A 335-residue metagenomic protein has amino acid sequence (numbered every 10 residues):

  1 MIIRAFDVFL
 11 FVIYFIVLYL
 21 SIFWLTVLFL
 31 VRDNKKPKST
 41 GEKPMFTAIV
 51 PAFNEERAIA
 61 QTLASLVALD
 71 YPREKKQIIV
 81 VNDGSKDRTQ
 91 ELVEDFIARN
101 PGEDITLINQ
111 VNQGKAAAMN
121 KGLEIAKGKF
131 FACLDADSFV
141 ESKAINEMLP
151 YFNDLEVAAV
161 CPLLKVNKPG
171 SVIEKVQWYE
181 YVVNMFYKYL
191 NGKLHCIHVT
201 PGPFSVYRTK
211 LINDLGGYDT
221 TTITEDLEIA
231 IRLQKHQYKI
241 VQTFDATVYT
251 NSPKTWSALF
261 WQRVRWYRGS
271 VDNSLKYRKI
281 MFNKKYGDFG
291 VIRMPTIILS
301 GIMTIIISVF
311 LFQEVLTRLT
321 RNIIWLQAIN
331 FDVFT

Functional and structural regions predicted by a protein language model:
M1-A64: N-proximal low-complexity "stem/linker" segments adjacent to membrane-targeting elements
M1-L10, N34-S39, K254-T335: Basic/Trp-rich segment in TM-proximal cytosolic loops or flexible interdomain/linker regions
P44-T47, Q77, E228: Cell-envelope/extracellular polymer assembly enzymes that use nucleotide-activated donors
A60-Q61, D87-D95, M119, K143: Acidic helix N-cap motif at the loop->helix transition within catalytic regions of sugar-transfer enzymes
A64-K75: Short, acidic, metal-binding catalytic loop of nucleotide-sugar glycosyltransferases
N82-E91, Q113: A conserved acidic beta->alpha catalytic loop
P101-G102, A116-A118, G122, G128-K129 (+4 more regions): Long helical/loop segments within the catalytic core of UDP-sugar-dependent glycosyltransferases, especially the large
